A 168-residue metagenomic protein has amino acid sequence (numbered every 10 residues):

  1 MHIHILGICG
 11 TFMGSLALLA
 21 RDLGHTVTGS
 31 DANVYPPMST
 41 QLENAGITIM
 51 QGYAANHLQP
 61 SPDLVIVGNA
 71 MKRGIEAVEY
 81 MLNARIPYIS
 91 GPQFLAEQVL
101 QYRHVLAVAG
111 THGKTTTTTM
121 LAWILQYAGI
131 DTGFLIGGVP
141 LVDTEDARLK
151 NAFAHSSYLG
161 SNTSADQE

Functional and structural regions predicted by a protein language model:
M1-F94: N-terminal leader/targeting and accessory segments in enzymes
L19, E43, H57-P60, N69 (+1 more regions): Phosphate-binding loop of NTP-binding sites
